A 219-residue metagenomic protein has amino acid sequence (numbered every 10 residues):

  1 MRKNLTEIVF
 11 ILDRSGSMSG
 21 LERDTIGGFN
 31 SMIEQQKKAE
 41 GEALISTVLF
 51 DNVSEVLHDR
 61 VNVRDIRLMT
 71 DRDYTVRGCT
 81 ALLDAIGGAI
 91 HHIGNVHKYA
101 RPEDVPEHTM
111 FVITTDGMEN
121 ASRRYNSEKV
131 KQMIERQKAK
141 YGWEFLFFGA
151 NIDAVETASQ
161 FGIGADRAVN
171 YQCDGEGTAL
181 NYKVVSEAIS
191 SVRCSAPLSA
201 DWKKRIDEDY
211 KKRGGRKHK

Functional and structural regions predicted by a protein language model:
M1-K219: Acidic, low-complexity intrinsically disordered regions
